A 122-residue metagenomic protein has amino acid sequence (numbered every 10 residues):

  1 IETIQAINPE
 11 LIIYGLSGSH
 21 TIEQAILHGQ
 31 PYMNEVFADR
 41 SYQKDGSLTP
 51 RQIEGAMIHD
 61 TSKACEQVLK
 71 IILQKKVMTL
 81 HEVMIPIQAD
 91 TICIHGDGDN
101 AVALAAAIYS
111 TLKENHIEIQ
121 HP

Functional and structural regions predicted by a protein language model:
I1-A6, H20-T21: N-terminal active-site wall of soluble small-molecule enzyme domains
Q5-I7, K70, V83-I87: Solvent-exposed alpha-helices and their adjacent loops that cap or buttress functional pockets in soluble metabolic
I7-S17: Catalytic beta/alpha-barrel core
E10, K75-P86, H116-P122: Flexible, glycine/charged-enriched surface loops at secondary-structure junctions
G18-H20, Q24-K76: Active-site rim beta-loop-alpha module in soluble metabolic enzymes
K70, A101-I119: C-terminal helical cap(s) of enzyme catalytic domains, especially alpha/beta-barrels
I94: Conserved, mostly hydrophobic/aromatic
